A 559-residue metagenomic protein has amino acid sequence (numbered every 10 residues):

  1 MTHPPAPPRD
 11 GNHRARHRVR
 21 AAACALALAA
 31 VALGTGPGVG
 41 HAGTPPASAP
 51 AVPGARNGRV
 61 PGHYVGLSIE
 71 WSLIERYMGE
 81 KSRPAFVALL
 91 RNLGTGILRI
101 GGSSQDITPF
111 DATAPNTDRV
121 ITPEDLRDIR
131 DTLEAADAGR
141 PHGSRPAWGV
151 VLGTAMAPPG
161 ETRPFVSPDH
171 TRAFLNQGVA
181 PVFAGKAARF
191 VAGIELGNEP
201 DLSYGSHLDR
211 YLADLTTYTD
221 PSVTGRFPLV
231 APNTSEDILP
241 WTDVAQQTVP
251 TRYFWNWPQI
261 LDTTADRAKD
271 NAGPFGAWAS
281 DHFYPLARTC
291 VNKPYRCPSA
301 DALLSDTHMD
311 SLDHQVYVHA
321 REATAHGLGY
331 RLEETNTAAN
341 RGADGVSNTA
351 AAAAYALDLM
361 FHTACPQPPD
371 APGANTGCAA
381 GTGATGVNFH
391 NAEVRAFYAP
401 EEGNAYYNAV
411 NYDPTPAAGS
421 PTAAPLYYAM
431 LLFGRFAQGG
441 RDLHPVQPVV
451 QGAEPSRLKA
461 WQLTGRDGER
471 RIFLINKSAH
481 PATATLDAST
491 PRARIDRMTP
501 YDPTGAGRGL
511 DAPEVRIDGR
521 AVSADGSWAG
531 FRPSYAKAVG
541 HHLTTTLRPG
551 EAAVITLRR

Functional and structural regions predicted by a protein language model:
M1-A42: Secretory targeting and sorting signals
P45-R267: N-terminal catalytic cores of secreted or lumenal carbohydrate-active enzymes
I74-R76, Q105-P109, P159-E161, D201-S203 (+6 more regions): Flexible loop/turn segments at secondary-structure boundaries
L93, D125-V150, G185-F190, T217-F227 (+5 more regions): A structural motif corresponding to the C-terminal end of an alpha-helix and its immediate exit/capping segment
S167-P181, S206-A353, L359, P366: Noncatalytic carbohydrate-binding groove/subsite architecture in carbohydrate-active enzymes
L332, N336-K459: Aromatic/acidic polysaccharide-binding cleft in carbohydrate-active enzymes
A453-G505, E551-A553: Carbohydrate-binding surface patches
P491-P549: Acidic, Ser/Thr/Pro-rich beta/coil linker or hinge segments at domain junctions
